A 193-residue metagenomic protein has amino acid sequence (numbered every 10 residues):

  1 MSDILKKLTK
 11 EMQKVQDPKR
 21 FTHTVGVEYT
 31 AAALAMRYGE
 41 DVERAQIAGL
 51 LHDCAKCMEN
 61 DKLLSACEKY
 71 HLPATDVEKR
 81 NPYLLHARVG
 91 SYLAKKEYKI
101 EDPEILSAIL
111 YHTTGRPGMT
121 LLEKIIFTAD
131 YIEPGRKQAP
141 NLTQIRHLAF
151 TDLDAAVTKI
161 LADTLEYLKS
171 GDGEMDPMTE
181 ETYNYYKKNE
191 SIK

Functional and structural regions predicted by a protein language model:
S2-D3, I192: Non-catalytic terminal extensions that flank enzyme cores
K7-V15, R37-K159: Divalent metal-dependent catalytic cores for phosphoryl transfer on phosphate-bearing substrates
A155-S170: Long, amphipathic alpha-helical surface segments
E166-K193: Charged phosphate-binding loop/patch that engages nucleotide di/tri-phosphates or the phosphate backbone of nucleic
